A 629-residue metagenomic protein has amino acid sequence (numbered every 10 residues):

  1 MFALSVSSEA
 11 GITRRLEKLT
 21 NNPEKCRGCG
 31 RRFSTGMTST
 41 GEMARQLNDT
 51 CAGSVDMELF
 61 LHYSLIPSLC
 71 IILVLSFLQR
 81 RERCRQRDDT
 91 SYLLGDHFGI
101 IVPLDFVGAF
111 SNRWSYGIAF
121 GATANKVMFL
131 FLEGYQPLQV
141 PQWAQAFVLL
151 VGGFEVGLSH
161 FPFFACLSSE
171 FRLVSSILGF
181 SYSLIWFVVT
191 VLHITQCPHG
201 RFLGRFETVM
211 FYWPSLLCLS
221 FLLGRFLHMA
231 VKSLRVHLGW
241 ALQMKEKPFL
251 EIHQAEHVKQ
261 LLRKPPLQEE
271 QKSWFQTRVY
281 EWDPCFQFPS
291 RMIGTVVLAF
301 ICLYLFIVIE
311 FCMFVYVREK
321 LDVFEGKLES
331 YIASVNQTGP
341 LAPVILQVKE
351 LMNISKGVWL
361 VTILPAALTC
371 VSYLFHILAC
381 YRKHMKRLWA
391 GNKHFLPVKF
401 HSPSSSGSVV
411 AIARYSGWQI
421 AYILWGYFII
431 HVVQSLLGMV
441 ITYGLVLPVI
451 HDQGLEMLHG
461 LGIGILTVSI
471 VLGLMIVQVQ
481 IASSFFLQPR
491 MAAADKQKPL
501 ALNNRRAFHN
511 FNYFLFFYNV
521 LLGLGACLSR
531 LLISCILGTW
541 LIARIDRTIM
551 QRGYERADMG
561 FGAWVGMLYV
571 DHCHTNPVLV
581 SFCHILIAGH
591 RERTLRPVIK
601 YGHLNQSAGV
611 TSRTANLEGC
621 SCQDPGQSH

Functional and structural regions predicted by a protein language model:
F2-G523, L528-H629: Solvent-exposed, extramembrane regions of membrane proteins
